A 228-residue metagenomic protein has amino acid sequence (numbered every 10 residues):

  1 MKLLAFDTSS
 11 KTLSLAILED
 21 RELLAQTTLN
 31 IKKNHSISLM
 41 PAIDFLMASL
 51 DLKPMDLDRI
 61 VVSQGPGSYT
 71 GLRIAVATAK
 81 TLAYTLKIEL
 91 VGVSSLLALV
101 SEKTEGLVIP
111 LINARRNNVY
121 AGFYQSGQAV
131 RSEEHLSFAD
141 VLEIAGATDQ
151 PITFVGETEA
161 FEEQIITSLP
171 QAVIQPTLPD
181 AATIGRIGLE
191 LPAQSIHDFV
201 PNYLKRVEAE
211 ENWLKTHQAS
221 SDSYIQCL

Functional and structural regions predicted by a protein language model:
M1-Q64: N-terminal beta-alpha supersecondary unit
L13-L18, V119-F123, N202: Short beta-strand scaffold segments in enzyme catalytic cores
E19, L23, A77-Y84, S126: A glycine- and small-aliphatic-rich helix-loop capping segment at beta-alpha/alpha-beta transitions that lines
E22, N34, E89-P179, E208 (+1 more regions): Surface "functional belts" at beta-alpha junctions
N30-P41, Y69-R73, A77, Q175-P179: Residues at secondary-structure transition points
R59-L90: DPxDG-like acidic metal-binding loop motif
V173-L228: Acyltransferase
